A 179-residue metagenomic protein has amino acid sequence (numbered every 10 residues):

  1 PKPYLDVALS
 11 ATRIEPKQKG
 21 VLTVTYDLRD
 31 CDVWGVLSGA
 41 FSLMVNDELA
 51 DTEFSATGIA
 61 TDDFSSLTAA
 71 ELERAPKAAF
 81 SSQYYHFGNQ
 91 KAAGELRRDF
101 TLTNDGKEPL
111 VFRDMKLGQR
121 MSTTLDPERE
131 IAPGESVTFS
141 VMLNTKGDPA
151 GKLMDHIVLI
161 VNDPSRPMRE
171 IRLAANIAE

Functional and structural regions predicted by a protein language model:
P1-V21, K107-S136: Surface-exposed binding patches on compact interaction domains or structured appendages
A11, A40, S82-Y84, N89 (+3 more regions): Extracellular/lumenal ectodomain signal focusing on beta-strand-rich modules and carbohydrate-recognition contexts
E15-K19, D32-V36, D47, K91 (+3 more regions): Surface-exposed coil/turn segments at beta-strand junctions on protein surfaces, enriched
L22-D30, F139-G147: Short, hydrophobic beta-strand segments
V24, V45-D47, V141, V161: Conserved "cap/hinge" positions at secondary-structure junctions
R29-S42, E53, A92-D99, K146-V158: Short, solvent-exposed loop/turn segments enriched in Ser/Thr/Gly
M44-K107, D163-E179: Long, low-complexity ectodomains and other extracytoplasmic segments of secretory-pathway proteins
